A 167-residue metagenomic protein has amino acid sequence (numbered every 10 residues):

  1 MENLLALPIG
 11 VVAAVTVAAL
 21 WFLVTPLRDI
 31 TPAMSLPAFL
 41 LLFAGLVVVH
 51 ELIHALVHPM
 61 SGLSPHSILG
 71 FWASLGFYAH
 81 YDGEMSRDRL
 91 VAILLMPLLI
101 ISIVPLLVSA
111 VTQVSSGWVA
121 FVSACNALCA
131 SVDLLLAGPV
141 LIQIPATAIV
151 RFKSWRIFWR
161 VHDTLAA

Functional and structural regions predicted by a protein language model:
M1-T25, F71-R160, A167: Metalloprotease/metallohydrolase-associated module, dominated by Zn2+-dependent proteases
L27-I30, S64: A broad, low-specificity signal for short, low-complexity segments enriched in glycine/proline and polar/charged
I30-V47: Short pre-active-site segment immediately N-terminal to the catalytic Zn-binding motif
V48, L52-V57, L99, L135: Active-site His/Glu-centered metal-binding helix of metallohydrolases
E51-M85: Small-residue-rich helix-interface/hinge motifs
